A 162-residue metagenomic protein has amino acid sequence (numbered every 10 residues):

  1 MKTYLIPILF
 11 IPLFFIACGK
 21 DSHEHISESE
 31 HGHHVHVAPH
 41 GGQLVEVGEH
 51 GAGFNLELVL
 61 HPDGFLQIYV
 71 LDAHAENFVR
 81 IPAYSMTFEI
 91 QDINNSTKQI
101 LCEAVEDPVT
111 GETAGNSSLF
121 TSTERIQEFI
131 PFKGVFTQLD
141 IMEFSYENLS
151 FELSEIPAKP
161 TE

Functional and structural regions predicted by a protein language model:
M1-I16: Sec-dependent bacterial lipoprotein signal peptides
C18-E162: Intrinsically disordered, low-complexity terminal tails/loops enriched in metal-binding residues
